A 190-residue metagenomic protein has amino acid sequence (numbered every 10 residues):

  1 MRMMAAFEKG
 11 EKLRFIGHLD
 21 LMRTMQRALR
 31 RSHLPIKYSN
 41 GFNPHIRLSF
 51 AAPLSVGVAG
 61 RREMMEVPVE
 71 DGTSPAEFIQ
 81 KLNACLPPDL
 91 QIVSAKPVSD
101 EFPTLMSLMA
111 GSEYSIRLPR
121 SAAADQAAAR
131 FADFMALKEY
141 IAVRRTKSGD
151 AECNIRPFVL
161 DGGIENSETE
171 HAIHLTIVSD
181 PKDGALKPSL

Functional and structural regions predicted by a protein language model:
A6-E8, K12, I16, R31: Extended, well-folded interaction surfaces typified by the phenylalanyl-tRNA synthetase beta subunit core
F7, V67-T73, I116-A122, L175-P181: Short beta-strand-to-loop capping motifs
R14-L19, G72, A76-E77, D125 (+1 more regions): Ordered, soluble secondary-structure elements with a strong preference for glycine-centered loop motifs and nearby
K37-V69: Short, charge-patterned binding micro-sites
R61-I116: Ordered, amphipathic secondary-structure segments that act as subunit-interaction surfaces in large macromolecular
E77-L86, A127-A136, L190: Short amphipathic alpha-helices in soluble, non-transmembrane regions that often serve as interface/regulatory elements
A136-L190: Core RNA-modification/binding signature centered on pseudouridine synthases
